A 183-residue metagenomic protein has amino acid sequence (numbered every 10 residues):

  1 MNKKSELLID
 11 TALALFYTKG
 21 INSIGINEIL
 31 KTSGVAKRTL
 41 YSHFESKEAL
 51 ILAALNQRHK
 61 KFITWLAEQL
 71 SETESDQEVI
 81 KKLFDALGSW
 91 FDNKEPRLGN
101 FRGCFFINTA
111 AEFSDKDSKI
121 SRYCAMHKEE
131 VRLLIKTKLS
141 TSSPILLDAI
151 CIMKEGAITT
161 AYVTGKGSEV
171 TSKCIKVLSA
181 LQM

Functional and structural regions predicted by a protein language model:
M1-K4, D76, S143-I150: Short amphipathic alpha-helix in the helical subdomain of ABC transporter nucleotide-binding domains
K3-A12, I29, A54-R58, F62: Generic hydrophobic, amphipathic alpha-helix propensity
L15-A53: Helix-turn-helix
K47, A54, R58-F62, D76 (+5 more regions): Hydrophobic/aromatic residues within well-ordered alpha-helical segments
A53, E68-R97, I150: Hydrophobic alpha-helical connector segments
K94-S118, R122: Amphipathic alpha-helical segments used for helix-helix packing
D117-E129, S140-L181: Hydrophobic/aromatic-rich alpha-helical bundle segments in the mid-to-C-terminal region
